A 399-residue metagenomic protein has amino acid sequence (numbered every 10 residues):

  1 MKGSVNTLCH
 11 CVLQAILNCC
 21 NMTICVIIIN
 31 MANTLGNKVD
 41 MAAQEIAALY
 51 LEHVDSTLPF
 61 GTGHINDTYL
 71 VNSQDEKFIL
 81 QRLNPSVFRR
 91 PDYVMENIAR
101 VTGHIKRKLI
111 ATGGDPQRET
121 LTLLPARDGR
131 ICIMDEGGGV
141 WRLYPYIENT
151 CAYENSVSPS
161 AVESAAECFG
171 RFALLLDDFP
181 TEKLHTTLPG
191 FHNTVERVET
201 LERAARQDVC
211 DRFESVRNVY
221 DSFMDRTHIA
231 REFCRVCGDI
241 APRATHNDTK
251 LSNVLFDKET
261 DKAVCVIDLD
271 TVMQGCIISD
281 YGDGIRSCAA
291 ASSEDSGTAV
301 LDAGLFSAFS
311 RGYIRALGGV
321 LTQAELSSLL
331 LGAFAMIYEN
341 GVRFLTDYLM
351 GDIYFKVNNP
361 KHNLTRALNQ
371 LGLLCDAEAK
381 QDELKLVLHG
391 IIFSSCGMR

Functional and structural regions predicted by a protein language model:
N6, H10, N18-N21: Intrinsic-disorder-associated, low-complexity terminal segments enriched in Asp/Asn/His/Tyr and depleted of Lys/Arg
I16-L17, N21-N30, N37: Short, positively charged and aromatic/hydrophobic N-terminal segments
A32-V54: Juxta-kinase regulatory segment immediately upstream of eukaryotic protein kinase catalytic domains
L58, T62, Q81-D92, I147-E163 (+6 more regions): ATP-dependent phospho-/nucleotidyl transfer catalytic cores
H64-N72, E76-F78, L83-E196, I277 (+2 more regions): Conserved ATP-binding subdomain of kinase catalytic cores across diverse folds
I267-T271: Activation of the activation-loop gatekeeper triad in protein kinase-fold domains
I278-G319, A335-F355: Active-site activation/catalytic loop segments of kinase-like enzymes and analogous catalytic loops in related
E339-R399: ATP/Mg2+ or Mg2+-diphosphate-binding catalytic cores that bind nucleotide phosphates or diphosphates via glycine-rich
